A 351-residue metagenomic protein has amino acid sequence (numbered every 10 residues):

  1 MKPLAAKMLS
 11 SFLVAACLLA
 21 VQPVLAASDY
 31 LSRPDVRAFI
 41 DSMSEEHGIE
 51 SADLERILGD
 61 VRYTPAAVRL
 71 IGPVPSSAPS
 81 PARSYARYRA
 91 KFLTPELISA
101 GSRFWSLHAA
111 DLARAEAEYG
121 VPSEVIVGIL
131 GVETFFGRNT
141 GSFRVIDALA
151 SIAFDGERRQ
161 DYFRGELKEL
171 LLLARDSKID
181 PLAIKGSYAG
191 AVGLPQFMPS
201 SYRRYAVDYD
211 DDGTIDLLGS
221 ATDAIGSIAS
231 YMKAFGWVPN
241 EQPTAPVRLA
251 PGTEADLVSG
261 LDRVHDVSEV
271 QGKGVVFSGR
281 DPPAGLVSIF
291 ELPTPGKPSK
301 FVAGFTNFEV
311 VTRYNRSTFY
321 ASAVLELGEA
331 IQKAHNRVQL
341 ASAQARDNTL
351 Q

Functional and structural regions predicted by a protein language model:
M1-F12: Bacterial N-terminal signal peptides that target proteins for export
S10-V21: Bacterial N-terminal signal peptides
A27-L107, A113-E116: An acidic, Gly/Ser/Thr/Pro-rich helix-cap/linker signature
I49-L58, P122-G128, P181-G186, D212-I215 (+2 more regions): Surface-exposed patches in mature extracellular/periplasmic domains of secreted proteins
D60-T64, V132-F136, A330: A short structural micro-motif
A82-S227, K233: Acidic/His-rich structured neighborhood in mature extracellular/periplasmic domains
P181-G296: Flexible, glycine-rich surface segments
V247-Q351: C-terminal soluble interaction/assembly domains
